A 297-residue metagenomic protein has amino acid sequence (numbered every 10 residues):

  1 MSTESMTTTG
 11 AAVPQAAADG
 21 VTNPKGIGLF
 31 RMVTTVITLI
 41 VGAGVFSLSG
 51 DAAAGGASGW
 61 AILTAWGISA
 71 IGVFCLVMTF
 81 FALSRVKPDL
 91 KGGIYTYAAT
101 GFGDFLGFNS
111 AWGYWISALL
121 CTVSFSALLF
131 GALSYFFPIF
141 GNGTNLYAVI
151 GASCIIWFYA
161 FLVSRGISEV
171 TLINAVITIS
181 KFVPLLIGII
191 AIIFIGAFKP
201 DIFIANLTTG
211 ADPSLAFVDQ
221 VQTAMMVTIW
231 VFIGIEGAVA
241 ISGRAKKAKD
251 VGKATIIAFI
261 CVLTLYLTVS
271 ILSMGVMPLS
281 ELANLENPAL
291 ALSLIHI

Functional and structural regions predicted by a protein language model:
M1-A61, V73-F81, D89-K91, N206: Membrane-interface "cap" regions at the ends of multi-pass membrane proteins
I27, R31-F46, A152-I155, A191-I195 (+1 more regions): Hydrophobic, membrane-embedded alpha-helices of multi-pass small-molecule transporters
S49, A54-G55, L133-G141, F198-A211 (+1 more regions): Membrane-interface helix termini and inter-helical loops of multi-pass transporters
A54, T64, F74-I156, F161-S164 (+1 more regions): Hydrophobic transmembrane alpha-helices that form the core helical bundles of multi-pass secondary transporters
G67, I71-C75, I116, S153-F161 (+2 more regions): Generic alpha-helical transmembrane segments of integral inner-membrane proteins, especially permease/transport modules
Y95-A98, G103, Y135-F140, A254-I295: TM-loop-TM module centered on a large, flexible mid-protein loop between adjacent transmembrane helices in multi-pass
L133, L146-I202, T255-F259: Membrane-interface loop-to-helix entry segments
P200-A224, L279-I295: Loop-to-helix junctions at membrane interfaces in multi-pass transport proteins
